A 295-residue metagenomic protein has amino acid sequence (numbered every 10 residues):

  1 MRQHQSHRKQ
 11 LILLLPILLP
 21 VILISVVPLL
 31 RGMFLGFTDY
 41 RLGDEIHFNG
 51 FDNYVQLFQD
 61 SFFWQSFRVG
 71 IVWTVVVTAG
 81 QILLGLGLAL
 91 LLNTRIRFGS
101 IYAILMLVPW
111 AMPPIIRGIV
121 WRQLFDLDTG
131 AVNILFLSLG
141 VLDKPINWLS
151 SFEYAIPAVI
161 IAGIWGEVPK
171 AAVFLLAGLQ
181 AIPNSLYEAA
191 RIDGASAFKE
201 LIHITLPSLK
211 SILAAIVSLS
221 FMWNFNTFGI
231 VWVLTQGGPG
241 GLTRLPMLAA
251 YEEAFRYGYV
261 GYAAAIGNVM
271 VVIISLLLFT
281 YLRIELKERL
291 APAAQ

Functional and structural regions predicted by a protein language model:
H4-Q295: A structural signal for multi-pass alpha-helical bundles of membrane permease subunits that mediate small-molecule
